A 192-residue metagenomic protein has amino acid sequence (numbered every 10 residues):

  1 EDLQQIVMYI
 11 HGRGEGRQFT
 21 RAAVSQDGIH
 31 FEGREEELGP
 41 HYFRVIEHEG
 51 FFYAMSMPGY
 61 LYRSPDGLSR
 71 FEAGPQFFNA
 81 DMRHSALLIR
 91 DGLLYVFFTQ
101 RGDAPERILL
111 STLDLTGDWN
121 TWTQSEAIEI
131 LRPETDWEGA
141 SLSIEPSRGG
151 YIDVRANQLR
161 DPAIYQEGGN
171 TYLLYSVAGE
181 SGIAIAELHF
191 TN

Functional and structural regions predicted by a protein language model:
E1-N157, Q166-N192: Beta-rich carbohydrate-recognition and catalytic domains
